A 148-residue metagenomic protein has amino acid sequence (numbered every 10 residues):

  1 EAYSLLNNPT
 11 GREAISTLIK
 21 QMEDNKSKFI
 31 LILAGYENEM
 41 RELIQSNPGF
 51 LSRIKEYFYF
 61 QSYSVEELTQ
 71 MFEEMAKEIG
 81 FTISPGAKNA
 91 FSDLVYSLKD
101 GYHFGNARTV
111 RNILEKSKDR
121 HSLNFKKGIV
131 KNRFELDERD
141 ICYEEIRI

Functional and structural regions predicted by a protein language model:
E1-A2, L33-E39, Y63: A short beta-strand-to-loop transition that corresponds to the Sensor-1 phosphate-sensing loop of AAA+ P-loop ATPases
E1-L6, I19, E23: Catalytic acidic motif of RecA-like/P-loop NTPases
A2-R12, Y57-Y59: Flexible beta-alpha connector loops of hexameric P-loop NTPases
A14-F29, M75: Substrate-engagement module of ASCE P-loop NTPases
N25-F29, F50-E56, I79: Short glycine-/polar-rich loops that comprise or flank the Walker A/P-loop and associated switch/sensor motifs
E37, G86-N89, A107-R108, L114 (+1 more regions): Conserved C-terminal helix/linker of AAA+ ATPases
N38-R53: Short regulatory helix/loop adjacent to the ATP-binding pocket of P-loop NTPases
E42-Q45, F60-H103, S122-I129: Conserved C-terminal "switch" segment of AAA+ ATPases
